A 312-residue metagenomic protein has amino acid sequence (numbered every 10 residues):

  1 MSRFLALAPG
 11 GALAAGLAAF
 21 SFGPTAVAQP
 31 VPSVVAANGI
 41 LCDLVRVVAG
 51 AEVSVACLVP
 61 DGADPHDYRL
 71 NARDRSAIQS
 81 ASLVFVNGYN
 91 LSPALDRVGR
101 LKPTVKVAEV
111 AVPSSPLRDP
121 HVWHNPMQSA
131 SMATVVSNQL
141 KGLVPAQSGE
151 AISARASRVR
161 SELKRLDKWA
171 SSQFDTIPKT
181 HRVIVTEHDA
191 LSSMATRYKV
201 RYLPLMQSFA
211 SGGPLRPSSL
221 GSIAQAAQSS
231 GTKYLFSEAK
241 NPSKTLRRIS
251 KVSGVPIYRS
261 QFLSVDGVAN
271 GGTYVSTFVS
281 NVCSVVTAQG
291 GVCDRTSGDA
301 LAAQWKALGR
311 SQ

Functional and structural regions predicted by a protein language model:
M1-F4: Positively charged n-region of N-terminal signal peptides that target proteins for export
A8-S21: Bacterial N-terminal signal peptides
P24-Q312: Extracytoplasmic metal-acquisition and chelation regions
